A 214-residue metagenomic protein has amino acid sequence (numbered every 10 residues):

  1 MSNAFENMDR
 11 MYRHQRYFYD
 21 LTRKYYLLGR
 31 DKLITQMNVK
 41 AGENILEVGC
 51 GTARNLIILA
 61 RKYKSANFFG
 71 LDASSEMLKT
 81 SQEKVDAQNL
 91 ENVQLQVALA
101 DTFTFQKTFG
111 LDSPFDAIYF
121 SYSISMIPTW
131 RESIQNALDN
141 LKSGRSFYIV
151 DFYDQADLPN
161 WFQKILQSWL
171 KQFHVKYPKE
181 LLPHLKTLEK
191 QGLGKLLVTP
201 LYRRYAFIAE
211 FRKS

Functional and structural regions predicted by a protein language model:
M1-N38, R54-I58, F162-S168: Conserved class I S-adenosyl-L-methionine
T22, Y148-A206: C-terminal alpha-helical "lid/dimerization" subdomain adjacent to the S-adenosyl-L-methionine
N44, G144-S146: Short glycine-centered segments of the SAM/dcSAM-binding site in methyltransferase folds
L46-V48, T52-F103: Class I SAM-dependent methyltransferase SAM/SAH-binding core
F105-A117: A short acidic, Gly/Pro-enriched loop at the edge of an enzyme's catalytic core that lines a small-molecule cofactor
D116-T129: A short SAM/SAH-binding and catalytic strip from SAM-dependent methyltransferases
R131-S143: A short glycine-rich, Lys/Arg-flanked "PGG" loop and its adjoining helix->strand segment in the class I
A209-S214: C-terminal lobe and adjacent flexible extensions of AdoMet/dcAdoMet transferase-like proteins
